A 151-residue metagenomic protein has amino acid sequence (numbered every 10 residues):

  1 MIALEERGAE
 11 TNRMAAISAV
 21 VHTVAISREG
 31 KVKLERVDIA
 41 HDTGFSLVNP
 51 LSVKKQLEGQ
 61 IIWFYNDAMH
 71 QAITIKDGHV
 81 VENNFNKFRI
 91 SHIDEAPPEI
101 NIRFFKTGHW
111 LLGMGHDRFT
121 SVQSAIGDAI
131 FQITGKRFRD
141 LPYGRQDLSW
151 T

Functional and structural regions predicted by a protein language model:
M1-T151: Cofactor-binding beta-sheet edge motifs in enzyme active sites
